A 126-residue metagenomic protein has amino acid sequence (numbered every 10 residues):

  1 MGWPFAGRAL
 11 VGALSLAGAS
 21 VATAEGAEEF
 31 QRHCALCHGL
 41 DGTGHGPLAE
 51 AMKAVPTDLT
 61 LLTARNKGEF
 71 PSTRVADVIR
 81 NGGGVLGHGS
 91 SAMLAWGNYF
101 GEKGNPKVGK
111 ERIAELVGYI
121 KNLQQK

Functional and structural regions predicted by a protein language model:
M1-F5: N-terminal secretory signal peptides that target proteins for export/translocation
R8-G18: Bacterial N-terminal signal peptides
A19-A24: Sec/Tat signal peptide C-region and signal peptidase I cleavage site
A27, G68, S72, P106-I113: Solvent-exposed, acidic/flexible segments
A27-A54, R65-E69, R80-S91, N122-K126: Periplasmic/extracellular electron-transfer cofactor-ligation site, primarily the c-type cytochrome heme-c attachment
T57, V78-E111: Axial heme c-ligation environment in periplasmic c-type cytochrome domains
S72-A76, R80, I113-V117: An amphipathic alpha-helix signature
E102-N105, Y119, L123: Intrinsically disordered, glycine/charged-rich N-terminal periplasmic/extracytoplasmic linker segments that lie
